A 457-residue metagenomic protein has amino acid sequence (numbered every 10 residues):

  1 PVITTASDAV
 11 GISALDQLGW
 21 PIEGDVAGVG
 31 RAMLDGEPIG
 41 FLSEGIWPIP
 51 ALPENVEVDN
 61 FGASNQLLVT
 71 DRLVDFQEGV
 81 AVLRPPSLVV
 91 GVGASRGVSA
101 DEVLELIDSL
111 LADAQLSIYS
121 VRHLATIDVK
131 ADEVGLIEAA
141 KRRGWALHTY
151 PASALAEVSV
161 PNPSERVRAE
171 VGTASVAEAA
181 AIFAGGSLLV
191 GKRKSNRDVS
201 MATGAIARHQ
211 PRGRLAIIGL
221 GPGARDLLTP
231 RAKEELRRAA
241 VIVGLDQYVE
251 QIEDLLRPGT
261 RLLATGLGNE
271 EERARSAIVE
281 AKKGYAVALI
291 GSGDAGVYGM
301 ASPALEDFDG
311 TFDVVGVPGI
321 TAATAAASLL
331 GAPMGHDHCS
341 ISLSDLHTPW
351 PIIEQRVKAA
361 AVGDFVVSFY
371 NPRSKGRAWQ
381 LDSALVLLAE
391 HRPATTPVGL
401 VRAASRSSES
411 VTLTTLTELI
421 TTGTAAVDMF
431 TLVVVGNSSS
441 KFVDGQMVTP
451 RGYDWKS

Functional and structural regions predicted by a protein language model:
P1-G24, L34-K130, A207-R208, L245 (+2 more regions): Conserved mixed alpha/beta catalytic, RNA-binding, or beta-rich assembly cores of soluble enzyme, regulatory
P1-N60, P163-R212, A286-F308: N-terminal glycine-rich phosphate/adenylate-binding segment common to multiple enzyme folds
T4-S7, A224, G296-V366: Class I SAM-dependent methyltransferase SAM-binding "motif I" and its flanking Rossmann-like core
S7, R72-D75, S95-R96, R193-D198 (+7 more regions): Short glycine-rich anion-binding loops that position phosphate/pyrophosphate groups of nucleotides and phosphorylated
G28-R31, D35-P38, S43-D75, N162-E165 (+3 more regions): A contiguous loop/helix-start segment that scaffolds small-molecule binding in enzyme catalytic cores
Q66-D75, V82-L83, E178-P211, A426-S440 (+1 more regions): C-terminal edge-of-domain segments
D113-H123, Y150, A394-V401: Flexible, glycine/charged-enriched surface loops at secondary-structure junctions
S120, I137-E138, R143-E178, I182 (+4 more regions): Class I S-adenosyl-L-methionine
